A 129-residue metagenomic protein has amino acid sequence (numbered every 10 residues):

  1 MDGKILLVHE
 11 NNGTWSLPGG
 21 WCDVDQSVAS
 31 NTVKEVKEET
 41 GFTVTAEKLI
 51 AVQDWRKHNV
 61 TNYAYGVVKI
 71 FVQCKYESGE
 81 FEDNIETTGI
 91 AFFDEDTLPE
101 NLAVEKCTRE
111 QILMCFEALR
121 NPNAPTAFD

Functional and structural regions predicted by a protein language model:
M1-L17, V44, K48: N-terminal strand-loop-strand
C22-K48, D54-Q111, A127-D129: Unchanged
L113-D129: Acidic/histidine-enriched, glycine/proline-rich intrinsically disordered or flexible terminal extensions
